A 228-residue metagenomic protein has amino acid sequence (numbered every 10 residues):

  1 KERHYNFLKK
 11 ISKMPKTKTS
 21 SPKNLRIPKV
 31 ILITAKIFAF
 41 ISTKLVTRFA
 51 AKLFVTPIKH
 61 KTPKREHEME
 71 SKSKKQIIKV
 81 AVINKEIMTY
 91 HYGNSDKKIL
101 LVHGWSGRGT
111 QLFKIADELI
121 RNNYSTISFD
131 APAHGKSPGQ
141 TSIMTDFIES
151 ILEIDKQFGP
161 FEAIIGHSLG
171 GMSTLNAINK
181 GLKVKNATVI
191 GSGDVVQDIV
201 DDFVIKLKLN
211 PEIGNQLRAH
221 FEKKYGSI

Functional and structural regions predicted by a protein language model:
P22-K79: An N-terminal hydrophobic leader/cap segment in hydrolases
V82-H91: A short loop-to-beta-strand scaffold at the N-terminal edge of the catalytic core in hydrolase folds
D96, G104-G107: Active-site glycine-rich loops that stabilize anionic/oxyanionic intermediates across multiple enzyme folds
G109, A116-P138: Conserved alpha/beta-hydrolase
T141-E162: Alpha/beta-hydrolase active-site loop
A163-I164, A187: Conserved alpha/beta-hydrolase fold motif
I165-T174: Gly/Ala-rich beta-loop-alpha elbow adjacent to hydrolase catalytic centers
V184-I228: The alpha/beta-hydrolase serine catalytic core
